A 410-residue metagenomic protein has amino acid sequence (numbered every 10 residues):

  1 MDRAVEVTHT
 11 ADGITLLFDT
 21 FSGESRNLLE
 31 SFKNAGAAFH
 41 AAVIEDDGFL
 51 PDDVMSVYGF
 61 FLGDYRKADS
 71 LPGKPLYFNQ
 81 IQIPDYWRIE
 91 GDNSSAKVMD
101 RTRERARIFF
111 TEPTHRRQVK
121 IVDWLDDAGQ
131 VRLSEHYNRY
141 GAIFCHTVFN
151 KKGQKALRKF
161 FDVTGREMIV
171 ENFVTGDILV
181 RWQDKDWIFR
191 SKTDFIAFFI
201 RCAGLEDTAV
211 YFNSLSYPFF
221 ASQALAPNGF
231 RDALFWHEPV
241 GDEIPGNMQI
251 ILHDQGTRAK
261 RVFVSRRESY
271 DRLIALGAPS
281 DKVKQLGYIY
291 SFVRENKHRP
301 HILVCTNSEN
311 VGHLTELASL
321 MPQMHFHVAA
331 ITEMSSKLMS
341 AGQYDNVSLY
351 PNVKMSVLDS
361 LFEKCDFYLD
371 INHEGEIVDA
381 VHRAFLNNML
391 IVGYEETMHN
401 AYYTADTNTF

Functional and structural regions predicted by a protein language model:
M1-W87: N-terminal subdomain of nucleotide-sugar transferases
Y86-F195: Repetitive, compositionally biased segments used for assembly/scaffolding
Q183-K192, I196-Y217: Short N-terminal targeting/anchoring amphipathic segment
Y211-S214, A224-E243: Active-site proximal beta-strand in glycosyltransferases
N247-S280: A short, active-site helix/loop in glycosyltransferases that binds the activated sugar's phosphate group
K284-A341: Conserved catalytic-core segment of nucleotide-activated headgroup transferases in glycan assembly
S336-V353: Nucleotide-activated donor-binding/catalytic signature segment of Leloir-type glycosyltransferases, i.e., the conserved
E363, F367-F410: Catalytic binding pocket for nucleotide-activated donors in carbohydrate/polymer assembly enzymes
